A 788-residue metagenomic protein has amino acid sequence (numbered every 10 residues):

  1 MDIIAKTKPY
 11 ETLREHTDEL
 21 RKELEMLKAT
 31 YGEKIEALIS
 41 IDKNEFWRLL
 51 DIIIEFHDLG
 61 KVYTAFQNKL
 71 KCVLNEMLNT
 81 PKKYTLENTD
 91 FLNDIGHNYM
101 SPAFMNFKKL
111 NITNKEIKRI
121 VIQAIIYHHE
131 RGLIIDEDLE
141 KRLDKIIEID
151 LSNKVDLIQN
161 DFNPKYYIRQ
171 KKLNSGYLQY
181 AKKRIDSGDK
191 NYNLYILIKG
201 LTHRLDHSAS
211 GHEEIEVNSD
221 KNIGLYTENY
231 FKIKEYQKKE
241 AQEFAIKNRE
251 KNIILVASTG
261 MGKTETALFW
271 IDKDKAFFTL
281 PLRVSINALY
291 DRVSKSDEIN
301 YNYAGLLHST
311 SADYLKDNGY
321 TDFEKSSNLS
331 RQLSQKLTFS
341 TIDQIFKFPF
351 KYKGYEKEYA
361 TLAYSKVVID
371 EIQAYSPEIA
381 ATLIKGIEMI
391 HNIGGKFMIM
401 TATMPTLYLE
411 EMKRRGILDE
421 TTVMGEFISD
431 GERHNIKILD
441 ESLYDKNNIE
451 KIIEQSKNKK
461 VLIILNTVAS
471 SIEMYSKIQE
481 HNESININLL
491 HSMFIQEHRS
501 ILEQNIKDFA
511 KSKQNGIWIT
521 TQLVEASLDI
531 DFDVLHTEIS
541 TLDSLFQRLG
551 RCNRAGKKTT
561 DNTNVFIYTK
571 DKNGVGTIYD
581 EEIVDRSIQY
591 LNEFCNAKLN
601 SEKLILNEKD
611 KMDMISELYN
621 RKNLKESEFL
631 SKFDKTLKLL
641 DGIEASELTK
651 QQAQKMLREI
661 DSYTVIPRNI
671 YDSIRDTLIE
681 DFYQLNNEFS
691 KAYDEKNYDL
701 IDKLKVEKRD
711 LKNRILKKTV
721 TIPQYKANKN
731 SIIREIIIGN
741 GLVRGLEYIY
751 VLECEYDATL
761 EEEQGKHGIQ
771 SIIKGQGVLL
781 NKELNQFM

Functional and structural regions predicted by a protein language model:
D2-K221: Accessory nucleic-acid engagement/destabilization modules that flank
Y226-I254: Conserved pre-motif I regulatory segment
R249-W270: Walker A/P-loop
K273-D297, H308-S311, T406-L409, V468: Conserved Walker A/P-loop ATP-binding site and its immediately adjacent core in helicase/helicase-like ATPase domains
Y301-K351: Inter-Walker segment of RecA-like/P-loop motor cores
K357-K366, E371-E426: Post-DEXD/H (motif II) to motif III coupling segment of the RecA-like Helicase ATP-binding lobe
T406-S456: Interdomain hinge/linker at the junction between the two RecA-like core domains of SF2 helicases
L409, K451, S456, I464 (+3 more regions): C-terminal helicase lobe and adjacent C-terminal extensions/tails of nucleic-acid helicase motors
